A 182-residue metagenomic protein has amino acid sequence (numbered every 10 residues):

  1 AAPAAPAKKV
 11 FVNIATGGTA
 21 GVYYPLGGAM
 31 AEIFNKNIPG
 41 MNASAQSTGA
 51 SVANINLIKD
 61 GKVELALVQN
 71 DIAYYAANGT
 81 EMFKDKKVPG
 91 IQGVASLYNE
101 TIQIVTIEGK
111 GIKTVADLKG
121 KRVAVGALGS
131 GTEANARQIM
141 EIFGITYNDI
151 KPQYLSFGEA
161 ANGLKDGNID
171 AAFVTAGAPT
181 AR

Functional and structural regions predicted by a protein language model:
A1-V10: Short, low-complexity disordered leader/linker segments with a strong preference for bacterial N-terminal type II
K9-N37, M41, E100-D166: Bilobed "Venus flytrap"/periplasmic-binding protein-like clamshell domains and structurally analogous long
G28-E32, S44-D85, I112, G158-G163 (+1 more regions): Pocket-flanking alpha-helical
K84-L97: A structural signal for short loop-to-beta-strand junctions that line the ligand-binding cleft of periplasmic/secreted
A171-A178: A polyampholytic, Gly/Pro-enriched intrinsically disordered region
